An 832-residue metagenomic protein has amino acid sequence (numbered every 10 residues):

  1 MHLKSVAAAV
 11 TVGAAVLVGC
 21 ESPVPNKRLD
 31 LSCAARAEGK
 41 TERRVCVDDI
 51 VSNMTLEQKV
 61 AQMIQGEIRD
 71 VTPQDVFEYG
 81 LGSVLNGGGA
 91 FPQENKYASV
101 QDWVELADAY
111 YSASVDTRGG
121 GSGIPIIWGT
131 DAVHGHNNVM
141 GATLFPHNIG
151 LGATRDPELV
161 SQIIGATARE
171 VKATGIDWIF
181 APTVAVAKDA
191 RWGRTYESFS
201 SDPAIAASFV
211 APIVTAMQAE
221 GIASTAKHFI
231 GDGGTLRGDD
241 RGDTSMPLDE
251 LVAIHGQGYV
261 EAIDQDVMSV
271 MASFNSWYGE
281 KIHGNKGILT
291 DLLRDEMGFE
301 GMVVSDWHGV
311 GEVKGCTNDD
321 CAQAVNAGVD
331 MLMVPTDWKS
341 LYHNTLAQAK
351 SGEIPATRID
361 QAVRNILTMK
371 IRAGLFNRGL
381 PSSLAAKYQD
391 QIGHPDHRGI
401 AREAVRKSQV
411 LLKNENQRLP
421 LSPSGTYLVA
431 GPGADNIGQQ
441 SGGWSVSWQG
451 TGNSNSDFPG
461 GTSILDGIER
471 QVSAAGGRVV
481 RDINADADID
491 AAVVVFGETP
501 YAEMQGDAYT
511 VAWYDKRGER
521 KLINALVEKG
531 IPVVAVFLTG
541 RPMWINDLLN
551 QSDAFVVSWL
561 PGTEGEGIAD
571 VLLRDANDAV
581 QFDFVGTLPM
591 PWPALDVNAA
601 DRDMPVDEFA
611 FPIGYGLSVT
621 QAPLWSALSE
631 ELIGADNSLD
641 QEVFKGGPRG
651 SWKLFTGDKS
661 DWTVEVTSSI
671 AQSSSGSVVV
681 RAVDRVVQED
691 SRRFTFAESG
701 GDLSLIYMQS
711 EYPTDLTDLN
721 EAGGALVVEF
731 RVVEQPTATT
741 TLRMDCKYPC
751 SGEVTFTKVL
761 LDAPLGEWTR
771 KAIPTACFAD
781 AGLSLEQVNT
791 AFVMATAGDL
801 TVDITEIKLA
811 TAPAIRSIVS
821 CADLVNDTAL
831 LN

Functional and structural regions predicted by a protein language model:
M1-C20: Gram-negative bacterial Sec-dependent N-terminal signal peptides
C20-S651: Glycoside hydrolase catalytic-domain context in secreted enzymes
I366, L428, L572, L726-F730 (+1 more regions): Buried hydrophobic-core signal for structured, non-transmembrane domains
A635, L639-S673, I815-N832: Activation corresponds to long, low-complexity, non-globular regions
G650, S669-M708: Short carbohydrate-recognition loop motifs
G701-G782, T796-I815: Extracellular ligand-binding interfaces
D780-A791: Noncatalytic modules at the cell exterior or secretory-pathway interfaces, chiefly beta-strand-rich lectin/adhesion
